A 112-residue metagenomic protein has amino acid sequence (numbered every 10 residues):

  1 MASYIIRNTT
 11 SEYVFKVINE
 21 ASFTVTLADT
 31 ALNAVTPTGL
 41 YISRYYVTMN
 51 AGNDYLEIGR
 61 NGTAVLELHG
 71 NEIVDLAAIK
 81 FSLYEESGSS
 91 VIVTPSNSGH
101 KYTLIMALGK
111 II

Functional and structural regions predicted by a protein language model:
M1-N19, K110-I112: Short, intrinsically disordered N-terminal pre-domain segments
N19-T38, N53-D54: Surface-exposed ligand/attachment interfaces on beta-rich extracellular proteins
F23, S43, G52-L56, H100-Y102: Short beta-strand/loop motifs in extracellular/secreted proteins, especially within beta-sandwich accessory domains
G39-M49: A short beta-strand element within beta-rich, extracytoplasmic domains of secreted/secretory-pathway proteins
A51-L68: Short, surface-exposed beta-strand/strand-loop-strand elements in extracellular ectodomains
V74-S82: Exposed aromatic-hydrophobic patches
F81-T103: Noncatalytic modules at the cell exterior or secretory-pathway interfaces, chiefly beta-strand-rich lectin/adhesion
Y102-I112: Mixed-charge, glycine-accented linear interaction segment located at domain edges/termini
